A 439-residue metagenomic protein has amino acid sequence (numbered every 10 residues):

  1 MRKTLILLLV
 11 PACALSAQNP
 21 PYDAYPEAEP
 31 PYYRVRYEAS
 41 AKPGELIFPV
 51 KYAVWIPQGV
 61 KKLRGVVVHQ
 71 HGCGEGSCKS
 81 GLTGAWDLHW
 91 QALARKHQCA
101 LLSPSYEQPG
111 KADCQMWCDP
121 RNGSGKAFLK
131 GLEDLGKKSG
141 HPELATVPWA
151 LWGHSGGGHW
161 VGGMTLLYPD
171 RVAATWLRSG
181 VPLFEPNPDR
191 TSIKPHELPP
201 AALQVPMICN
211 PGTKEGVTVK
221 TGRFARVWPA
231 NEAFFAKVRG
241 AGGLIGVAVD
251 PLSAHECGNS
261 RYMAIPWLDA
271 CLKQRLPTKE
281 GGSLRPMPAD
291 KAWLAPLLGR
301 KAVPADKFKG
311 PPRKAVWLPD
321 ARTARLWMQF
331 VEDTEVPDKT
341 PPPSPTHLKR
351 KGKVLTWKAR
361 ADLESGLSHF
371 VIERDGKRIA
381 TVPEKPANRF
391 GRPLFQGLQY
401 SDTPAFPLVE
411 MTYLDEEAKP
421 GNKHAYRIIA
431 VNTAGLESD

Functional and structural regions predicted by a protein language model:
A17-V66, H97, W149-M164, Y168 (+1 more regions): A domain-start/cap signature at the N-terminus of enzymes
V60-A112, F184-E185, V217-V219: Short substrate-entry loop that stabilizes the transition state in hydrolases
M116-E143: Alpha/beta-hydrolase active-site loop
A173-R261: The feature captures the conserved acid-bearing segment of alpha/beta-hydrolase catalytic domains
A241-G243, D250-T346: Alpha/beta-hydrolase-fold serine-hydrolase catalytic core, especially in secreted/extracellular enzymes
M328-G366, P420, A434-D439: Pro/Thr/Ser/Gly-rich low-complexity, intrinsically disordered linker/stalk tracts
H369-G421: Recognizes extended acidic, P/S/T-rich segments that occur within or adjacent to Ig-like beta-sandwich modules
D415-L436: Beta-strand-rich modules
